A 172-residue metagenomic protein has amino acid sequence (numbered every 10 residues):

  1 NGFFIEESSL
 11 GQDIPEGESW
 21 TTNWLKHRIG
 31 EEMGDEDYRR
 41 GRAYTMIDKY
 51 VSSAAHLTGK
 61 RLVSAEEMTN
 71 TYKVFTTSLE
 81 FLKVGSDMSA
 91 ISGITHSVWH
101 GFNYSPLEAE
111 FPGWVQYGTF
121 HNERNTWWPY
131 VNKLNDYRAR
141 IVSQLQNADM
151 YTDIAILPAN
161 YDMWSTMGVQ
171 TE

Functional and structural regions predicted by a protein language model:
N1-E172: Carbohydrate-binding surfaces of carbohydrate-active enzymes
